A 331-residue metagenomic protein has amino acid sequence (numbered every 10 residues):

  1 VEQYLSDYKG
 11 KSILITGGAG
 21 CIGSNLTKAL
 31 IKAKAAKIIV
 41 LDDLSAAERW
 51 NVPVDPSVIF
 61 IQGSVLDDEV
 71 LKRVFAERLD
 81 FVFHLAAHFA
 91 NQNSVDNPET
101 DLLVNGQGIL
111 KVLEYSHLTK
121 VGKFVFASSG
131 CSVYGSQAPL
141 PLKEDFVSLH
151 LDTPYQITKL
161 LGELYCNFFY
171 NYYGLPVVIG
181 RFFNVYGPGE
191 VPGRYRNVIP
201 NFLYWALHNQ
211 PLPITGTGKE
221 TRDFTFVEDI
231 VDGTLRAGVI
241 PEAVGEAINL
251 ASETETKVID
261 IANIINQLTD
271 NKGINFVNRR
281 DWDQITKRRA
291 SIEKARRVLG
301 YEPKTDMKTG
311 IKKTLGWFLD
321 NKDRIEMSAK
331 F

Functional and structural regions predicted by a protein language model:
V1, S6, G63-S64, L207-F331: C-terminal substrate-binding subdomain of Rossmann-fold SDR/epimerase-dehydratase oxidoreductases
V1-V185, K313-G316, D320-N321, F331: N-terminal Rossmann-like NAD(P)+-binding domain of SDR-like oxidoreductases, especially those catalyzing
Y8, P53, D96, L149 (+5 more regions): A generic fold-level signal
I13, E99-T100, T153, G189-E190 (+3 more regions): Short, contiguous strand/loop micro-motifs
V70, T100, Q107, V147 (+5 more regions): Residue-level recognition of oxygen-bearing side chains
H88, Q92-V95, K143, Q156 (+4 more regions): Glycine-rich phosphate-binding loop at the start of an alpha helix
N93, F146-H150, G187, T215-G218 (+2 more regions): Short amphipathic alpha-helical segments at helix-loop
S136-P141, P154, L164-D223, V227-G238 (+2 more regions): NAD(P)-dependent short-chain dehydrogenase/reductase
